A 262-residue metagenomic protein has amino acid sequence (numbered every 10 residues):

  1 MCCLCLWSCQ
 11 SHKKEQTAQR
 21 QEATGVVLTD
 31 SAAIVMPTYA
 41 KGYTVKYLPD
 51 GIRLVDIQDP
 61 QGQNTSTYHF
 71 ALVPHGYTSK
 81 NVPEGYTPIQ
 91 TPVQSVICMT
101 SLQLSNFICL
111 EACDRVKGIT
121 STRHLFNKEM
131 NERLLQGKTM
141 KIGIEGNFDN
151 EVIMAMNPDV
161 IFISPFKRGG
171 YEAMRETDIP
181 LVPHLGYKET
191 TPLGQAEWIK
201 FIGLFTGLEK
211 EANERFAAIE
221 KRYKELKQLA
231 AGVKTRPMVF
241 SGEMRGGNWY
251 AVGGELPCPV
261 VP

Functional and structural regions predicted by a protein language model:
M1-W7: Sec-dependent bacterial lipoprotein signal peptides
C9-L104, E211-F240: Bacterial Sec-exported substrate-binding components of ABC uptake systems
K14-E22, T87, I97-M99, L110 (+9 more regions): Long, compositionally biased, intrinsically disordered segments
D56, G62-M154, F166: A short, structured surface patch at a secondary-structure boundary
I89, D149, A155, D159-W249: Extracytoplasmic substrate-binding proteins
N106, V152, A173, V260-V261: Hydrophobic/aromatic ligand-binding patch that stacks against planar heteroaromatic rings of cofactors or nucleotides
N127, T191, E255-P257: Serine-centered coil/turn micro-motif
Y250-V261: Alpha-helical, coiled-coil/dimerization segments enriched in small aliphatic residues
